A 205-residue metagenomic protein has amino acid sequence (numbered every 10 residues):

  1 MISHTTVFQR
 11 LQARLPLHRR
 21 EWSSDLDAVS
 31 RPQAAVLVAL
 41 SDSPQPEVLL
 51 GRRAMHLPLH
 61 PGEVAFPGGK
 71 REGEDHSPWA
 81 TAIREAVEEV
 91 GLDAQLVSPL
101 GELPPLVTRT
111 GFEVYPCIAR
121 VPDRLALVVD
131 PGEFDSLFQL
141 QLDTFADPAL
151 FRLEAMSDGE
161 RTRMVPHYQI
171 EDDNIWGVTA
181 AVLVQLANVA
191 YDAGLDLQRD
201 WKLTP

Functional and structural regions predicted by a protein language model:
M1-A65, K70-L125, F134, D143 (+2 more regions): N-terminal leader/linker segments that precede catalytic domains of diphosphate-processing enzymes
L127-P131, A149: Short, charged, solvent-exposed linker or helix-capping segments at domain edges/interfaces that act as flexible hinges
L137: Amphipathic alpha-helical interface segments
F145-L153: A mid-sequence, solvent-exposed acidic-amphipathic segment
